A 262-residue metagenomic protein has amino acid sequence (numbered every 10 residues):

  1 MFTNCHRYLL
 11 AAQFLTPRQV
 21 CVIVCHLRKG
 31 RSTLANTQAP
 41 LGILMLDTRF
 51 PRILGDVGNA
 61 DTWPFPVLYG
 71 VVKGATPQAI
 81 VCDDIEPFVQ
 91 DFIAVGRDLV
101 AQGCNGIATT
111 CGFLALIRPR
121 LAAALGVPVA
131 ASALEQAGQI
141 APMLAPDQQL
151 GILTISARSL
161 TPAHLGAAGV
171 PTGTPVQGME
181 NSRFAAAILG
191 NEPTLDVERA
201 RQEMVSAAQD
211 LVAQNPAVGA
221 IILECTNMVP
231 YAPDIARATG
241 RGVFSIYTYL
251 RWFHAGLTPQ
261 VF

Functional and structural regions predicted by a protein language model:
M1-R7, A12-Q13, P17-L27: Short, low-complexity, charge-dense intrinsically disordered segments
V24-V89, T154-L195: N-terminal glycine-rich anion-binding loop in soluble enzyme alpha/beta folds
R49, G106-I117, A133-Q136, I155-S159 (+2 more regions): Gly/Ser/Thr-rich loops at beta-strand to alpha-helix junctions that form or flank small-molecule/cofactor-binding
C82-V95, A200-A207: Glycine-rich, highly charged phosphate/nucleotide-binding loops
V100, A141, V212-Q214: Non-catalytic positions within long, well-ordered alpha-helices that form the structural scaffold/packing of enzyme
R120-L144, R237-W252: Short, acidic/small-residue loops that bind anionic groups at enzyme active sites
A137-L144, P162-A163, A186-A187, R251-Q260: Short, charged, surface-exposed secondary-structure boundary motifs
R199-D234: Charge-patterned, long linear interaction tracts outside catalytic cores
